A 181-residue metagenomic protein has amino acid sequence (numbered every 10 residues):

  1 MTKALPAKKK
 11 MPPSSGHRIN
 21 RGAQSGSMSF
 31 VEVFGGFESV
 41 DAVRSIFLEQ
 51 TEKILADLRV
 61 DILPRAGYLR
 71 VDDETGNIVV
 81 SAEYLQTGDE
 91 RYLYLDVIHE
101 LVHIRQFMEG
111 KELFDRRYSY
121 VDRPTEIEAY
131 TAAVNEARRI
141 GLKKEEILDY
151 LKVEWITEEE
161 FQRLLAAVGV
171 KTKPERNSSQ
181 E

Functional and structural regions predicted by a protein language model:
A4, K9-F34: A short, surface-exposed helix-loop junction/capping segment
V33-I54: Zn2+-dependent metallopeptidase catalytic core
R59-R91, F107: Active-site scaffold of zinc-dependent metalloenzymes
R91, A137-E181: Long, well-structured alpha-helical subdomains associated with metal-dependent extracellular/ecto-lumenal hydrolases
R91-L95, F107-T131: Post-HEXXH active-site segment of zinc metalloproteases
I98, V102-Q106: Short active-site segment of divalent metal-dependent hydrolases/proteases that encodes the spacing between
E100, E126-E128, E136: Acidic-residue sensor for enzyme active/binding pockets
R105-D115, N135-L148: Substrate-binding/catalytic groove segments of enzymes that remodel or degrade extracellular structural polymers
